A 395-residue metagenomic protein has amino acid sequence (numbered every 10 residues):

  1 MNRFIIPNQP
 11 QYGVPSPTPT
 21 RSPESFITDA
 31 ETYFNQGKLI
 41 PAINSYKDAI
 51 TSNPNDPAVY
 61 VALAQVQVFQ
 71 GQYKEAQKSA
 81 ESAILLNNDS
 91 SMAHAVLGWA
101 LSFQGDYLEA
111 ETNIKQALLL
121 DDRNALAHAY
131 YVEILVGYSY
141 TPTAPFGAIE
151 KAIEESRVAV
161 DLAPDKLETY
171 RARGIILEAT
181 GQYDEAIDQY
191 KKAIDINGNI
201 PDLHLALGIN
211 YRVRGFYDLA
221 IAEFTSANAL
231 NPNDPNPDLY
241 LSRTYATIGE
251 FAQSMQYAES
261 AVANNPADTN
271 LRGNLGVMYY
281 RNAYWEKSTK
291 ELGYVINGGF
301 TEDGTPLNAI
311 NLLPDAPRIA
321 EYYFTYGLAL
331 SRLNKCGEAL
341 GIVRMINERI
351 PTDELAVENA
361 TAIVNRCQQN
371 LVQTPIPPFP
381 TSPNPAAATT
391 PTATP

Functional and structural regions predicted by a protein language model:
M1-R21, T112-V136, T141, E155-P164: Long, contiguous interaction/recruitment modules in multidomain scaffold/adaptor proteins
P19-A58, A62-Q72, F103, G137-P145 (+3 more regions): Alpha-helical segment of the N-proximal tetratricopeptide repeat
P23, P57-A58, S91-A95, A125-L126 (+7 more regions): Helix-start (N-cap) detector for alpha-helical repeat units in TPR-like alpha-solenoids, especially tetratricopeptide
G37-N44, Q70-S82, Q104-Q116, S139-V158 (+5 more regions): Structural signature of tandem alpha-helical TPR/SEL1-like repeats, specifically the intra-repeat loop/turn
S52, L86, L120, L162 (+6 more regions): Structural marker of alpha-solenoid helical repeat scaffolds
G304-P395: Terminal, low-structured helical/coil segments at or just beyond the last alpha-helical repeat
